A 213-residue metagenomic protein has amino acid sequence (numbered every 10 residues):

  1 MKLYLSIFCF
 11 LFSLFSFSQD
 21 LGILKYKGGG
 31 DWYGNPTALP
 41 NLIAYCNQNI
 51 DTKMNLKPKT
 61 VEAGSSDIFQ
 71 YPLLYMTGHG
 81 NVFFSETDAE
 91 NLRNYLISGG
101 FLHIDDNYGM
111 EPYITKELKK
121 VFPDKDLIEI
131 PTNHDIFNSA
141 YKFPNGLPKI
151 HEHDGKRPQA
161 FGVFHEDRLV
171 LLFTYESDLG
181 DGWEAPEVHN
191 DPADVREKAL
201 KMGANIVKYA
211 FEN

Functional and structural regions predicted by a protein language model:
M1-L5: Positively charged n-region of N-terminal signal peptides that target proteins for export
L11-S16: N-terminal signal peptide c-region/cleavage motif recognized by signal peptidases
F17-L73, H79-G80, V170, D178-L179 (+1 more regions): Aromatic-Pro/Gly-enriched surface loop or interdomain linker that acts as a lid/target-recognition segment
G22-I23, P72-M76, F101-D105, D126-E129 (+1 more regions): Structural recognition of the beta-strand scaffold that forms the well-ordered cores of secreted hydrolase catalytic
P36-I43, A89, R93, E111 (+2 more regions): Extracytoplasmic/secreted envelope proteins and their assembly/folding machinery, especially bacterial periplasmic
A63-G64, G155-L171: Short, surface-exposed beta-strand/loop micro-motifs that present aromatic residues
L73-P112: Short alpha-beta junction capping motif
K116-L147: Acidic, glycine-rich loop-and-strand cores that form catalytic or ligand-binding grooves in diverse globular domains
